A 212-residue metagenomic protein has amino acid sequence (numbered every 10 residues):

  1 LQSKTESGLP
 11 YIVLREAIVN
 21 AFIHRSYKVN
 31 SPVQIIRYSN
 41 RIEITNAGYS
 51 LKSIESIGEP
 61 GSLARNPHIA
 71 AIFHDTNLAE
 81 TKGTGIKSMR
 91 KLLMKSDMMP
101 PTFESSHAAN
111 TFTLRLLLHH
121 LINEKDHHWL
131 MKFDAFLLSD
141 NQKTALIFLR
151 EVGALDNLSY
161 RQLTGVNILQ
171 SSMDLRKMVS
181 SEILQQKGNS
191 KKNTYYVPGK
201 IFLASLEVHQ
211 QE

Functional and structural regions predicted by a protein language model:
L1-E212: C-terminal regulatory or interaction extensions
